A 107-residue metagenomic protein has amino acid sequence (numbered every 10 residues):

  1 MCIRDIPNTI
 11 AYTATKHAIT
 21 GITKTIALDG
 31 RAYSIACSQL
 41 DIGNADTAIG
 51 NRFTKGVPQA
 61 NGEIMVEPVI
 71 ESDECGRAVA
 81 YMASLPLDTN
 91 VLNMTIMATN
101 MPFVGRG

Functional and structural regions predicted by a protein language model:
M1-I6: Conserved small/polar residues in nucleotide/adenosyl-binding loops
P7-Y12: Conserved catalytic loop/helix region of short-chain dehydrogenase/reductase
T15: Active-site helix of classical SDR
K24: A short, exposed helix-loop element centered on a Lys and neighboring polar residues
L28-R31: Alpha-helical segment proximal to the catalytic Tyr-Lys
Q39-L40, Q59-V104: C-terminal helical subdomain
D41-T54, G107: Short beta-loop-alpha junction of Rossmann-like oxidoreductase domains
